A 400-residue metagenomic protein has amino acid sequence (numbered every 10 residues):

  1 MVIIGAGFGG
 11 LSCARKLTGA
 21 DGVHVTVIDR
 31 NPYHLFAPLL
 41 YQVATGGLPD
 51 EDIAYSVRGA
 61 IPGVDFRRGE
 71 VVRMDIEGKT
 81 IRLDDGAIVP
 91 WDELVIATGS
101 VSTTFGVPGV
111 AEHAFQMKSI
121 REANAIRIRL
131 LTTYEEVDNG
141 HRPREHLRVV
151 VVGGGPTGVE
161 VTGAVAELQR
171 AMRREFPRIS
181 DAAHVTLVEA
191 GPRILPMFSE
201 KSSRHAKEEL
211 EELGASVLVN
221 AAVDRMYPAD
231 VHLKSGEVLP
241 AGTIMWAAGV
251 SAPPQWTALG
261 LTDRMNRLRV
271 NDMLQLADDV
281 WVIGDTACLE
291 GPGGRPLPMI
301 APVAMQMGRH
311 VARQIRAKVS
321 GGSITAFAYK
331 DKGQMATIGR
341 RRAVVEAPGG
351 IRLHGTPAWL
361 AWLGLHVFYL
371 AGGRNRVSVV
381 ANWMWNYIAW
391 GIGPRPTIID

Functional and structural regions predicted by a protein language model:
M1-R67, V72, P156-F198, M245: Beta1-alpha1 glycine-rich phosphate/pyrophosphate-binding loop at the start of Rossmann-like nucleotide-binding domains
V2-I4, P90-V101, V223, V231 (+2 more regions): Short hydrophobic core segments
G9, G99-S102, T162, V250-S251: Short glycine-rich anion-binding loops that position phosphate/pyrophosphate groups of nucleotides and phosphorylated
G63-V150, M245: FAD-binding core/adjacent interface of flavoenzyme oxidoreductases
V64-R73, A166-D272, L276, I324: A Rossmann-like FAD-binding core segment of flavoenzymes
E112-P143, V231-H232, V238-R309, R313: FAD-site-proximal beta/loop scaffold in flavoenzymes
H146-F198, H205, S216-L218, M299-A317 (+2 more regions): Rossmann-like dinucleotide-binding core of oxidoreductases
M307, A312-D400: C-terminal, flexible cofactor-proximal segment of oxidoreductases
